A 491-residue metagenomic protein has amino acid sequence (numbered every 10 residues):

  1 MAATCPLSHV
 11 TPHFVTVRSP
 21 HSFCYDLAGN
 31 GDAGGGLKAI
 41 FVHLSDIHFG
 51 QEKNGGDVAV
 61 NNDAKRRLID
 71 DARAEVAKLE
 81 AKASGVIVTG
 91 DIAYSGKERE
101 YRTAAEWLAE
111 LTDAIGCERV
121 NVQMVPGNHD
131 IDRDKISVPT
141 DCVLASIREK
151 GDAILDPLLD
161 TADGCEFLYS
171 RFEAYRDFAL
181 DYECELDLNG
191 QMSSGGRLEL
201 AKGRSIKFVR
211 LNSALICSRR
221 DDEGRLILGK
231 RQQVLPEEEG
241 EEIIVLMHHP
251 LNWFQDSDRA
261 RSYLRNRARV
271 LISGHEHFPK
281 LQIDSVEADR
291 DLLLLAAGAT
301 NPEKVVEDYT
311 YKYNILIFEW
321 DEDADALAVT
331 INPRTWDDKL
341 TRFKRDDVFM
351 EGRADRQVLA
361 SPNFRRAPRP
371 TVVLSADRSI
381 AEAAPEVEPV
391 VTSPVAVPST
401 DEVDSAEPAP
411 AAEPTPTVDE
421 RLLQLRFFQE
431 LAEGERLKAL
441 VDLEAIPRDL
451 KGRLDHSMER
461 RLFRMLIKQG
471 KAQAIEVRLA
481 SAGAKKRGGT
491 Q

Functional and structural regions predicted by a protein language model:
F14-T103, I115-V122, D132-R133: N-terminal active-site segment of His-dependent metallophosphoesterases
K38-K53, S205-I216, I244-M247, L293-A299: Active-site-proximal beta-strand elements of phosphoester/diester hydrolases
L44-S45, S84-G90, N121-N128, I244-N252 (+2 more regions): Active-site neighborhood of phospho(di)ester-bond hydrolases with catalytic His/Asp-centered motifs
G50-E52, A93-G96, N128-P139, S218 (+3 more regions): Active-site environment of divalent metal-dependent phosphoester hydrolases
G56, S213-E276, L281-V286: Active-site-proximal segments of metal-dependent phosphoesterases and phosphodiesterases across multiple
A105-D221: Extended active-site neighborhood of metal-dependent phosphoesterases/phosphodiesterases
G203, F254-V329: Conserved beta-sheet core of the metallophosphoesterase superfamily
F318-Q469, Q473-E476: A short C-terminal boundary segment appended to hydrolase-like catalytic domains
